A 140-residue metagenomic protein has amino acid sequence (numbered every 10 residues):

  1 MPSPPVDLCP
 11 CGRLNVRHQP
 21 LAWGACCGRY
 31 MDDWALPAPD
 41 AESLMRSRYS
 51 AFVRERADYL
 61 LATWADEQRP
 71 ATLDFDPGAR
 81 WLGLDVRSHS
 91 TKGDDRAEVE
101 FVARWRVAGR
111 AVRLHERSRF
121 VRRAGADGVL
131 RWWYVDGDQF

Functional and structural regions predicted by a protein language model:
S3-P20: Short Cys/His-rich zinc-binding micro-motifs
P10, D85, R119-V121: Generic structural detector for well-ordered beta-strands
G12-L14, R29, R123: Small disulfide-bonded, cysteine-rich extracellular recognition modules and tandem repeats
L14-V16, T91, G125: Short polar/acidic secondary-structure junctions
P20-Y30: Cysteine-rich micro-motifs
D32-P77: Core segments of small alpha/beta cavity-forming domains
D76-R113: Surface-exposed, charged secondary-structure patches
E116-F140: Short beta-strand edge/turn micro-motifs at domain boundaries
